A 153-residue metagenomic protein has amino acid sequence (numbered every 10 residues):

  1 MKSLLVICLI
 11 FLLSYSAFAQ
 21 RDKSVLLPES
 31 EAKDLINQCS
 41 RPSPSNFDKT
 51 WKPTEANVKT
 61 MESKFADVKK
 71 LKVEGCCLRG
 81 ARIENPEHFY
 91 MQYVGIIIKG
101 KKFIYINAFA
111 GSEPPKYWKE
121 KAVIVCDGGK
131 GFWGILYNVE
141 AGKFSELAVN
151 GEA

Functional and structural regions predicted by a protein language model:
M1-D22: Bacterial Sec-dependent N-terminal signal peptides
V6, G111, N138-E140: Residue-level marker of positions within ordered structural domains that often coincide with functionally constrained
R21-W118: Surface-exposed acidic loop/strand-edge motifs in secreted or periplasmic proteins that form small linear binding
W118-K121, N150: Surface-exposed beta-strand edges and their flanking turn/coil or helix-capping segments
A122-D127: Short consensus segments that form the blades of beta-propeller domains, in both extracellular/periplasmic
G128-A153: C-terminal partner/receptor-binding element of secreted or periplasmic proteins
